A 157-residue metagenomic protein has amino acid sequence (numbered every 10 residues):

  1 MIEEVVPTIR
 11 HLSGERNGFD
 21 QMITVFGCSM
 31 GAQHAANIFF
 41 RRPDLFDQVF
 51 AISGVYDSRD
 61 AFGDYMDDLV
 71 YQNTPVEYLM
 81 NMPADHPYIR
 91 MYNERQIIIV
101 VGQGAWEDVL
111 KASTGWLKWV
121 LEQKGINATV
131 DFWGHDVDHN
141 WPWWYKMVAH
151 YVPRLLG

Functional and structural regions predicted by a protein language model:
I2-G157: Non-catalytic cap/lid and distal C-terminal segments of serine-dependent acyl enzymes
